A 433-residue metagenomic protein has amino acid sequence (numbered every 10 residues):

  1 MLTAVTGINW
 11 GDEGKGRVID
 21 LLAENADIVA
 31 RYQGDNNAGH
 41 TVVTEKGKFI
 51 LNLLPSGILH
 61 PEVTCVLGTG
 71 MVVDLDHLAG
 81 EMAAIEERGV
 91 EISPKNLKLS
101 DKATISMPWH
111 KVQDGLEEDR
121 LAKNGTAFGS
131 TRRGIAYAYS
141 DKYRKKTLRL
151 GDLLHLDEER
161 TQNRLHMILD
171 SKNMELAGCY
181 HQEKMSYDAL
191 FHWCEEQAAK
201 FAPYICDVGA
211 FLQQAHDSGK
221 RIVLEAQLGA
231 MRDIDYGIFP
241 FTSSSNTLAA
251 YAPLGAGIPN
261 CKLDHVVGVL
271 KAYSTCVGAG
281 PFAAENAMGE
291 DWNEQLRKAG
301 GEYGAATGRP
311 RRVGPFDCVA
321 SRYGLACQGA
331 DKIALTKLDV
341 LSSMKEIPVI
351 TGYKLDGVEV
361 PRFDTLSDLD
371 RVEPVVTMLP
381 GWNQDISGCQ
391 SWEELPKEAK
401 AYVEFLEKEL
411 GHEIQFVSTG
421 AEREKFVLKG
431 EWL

Functional and structural regions predicted by a protein language model:
M1-L433: Non-transmembrane, aqueous-exposed alpha-helical and coiled segments at domain scale
